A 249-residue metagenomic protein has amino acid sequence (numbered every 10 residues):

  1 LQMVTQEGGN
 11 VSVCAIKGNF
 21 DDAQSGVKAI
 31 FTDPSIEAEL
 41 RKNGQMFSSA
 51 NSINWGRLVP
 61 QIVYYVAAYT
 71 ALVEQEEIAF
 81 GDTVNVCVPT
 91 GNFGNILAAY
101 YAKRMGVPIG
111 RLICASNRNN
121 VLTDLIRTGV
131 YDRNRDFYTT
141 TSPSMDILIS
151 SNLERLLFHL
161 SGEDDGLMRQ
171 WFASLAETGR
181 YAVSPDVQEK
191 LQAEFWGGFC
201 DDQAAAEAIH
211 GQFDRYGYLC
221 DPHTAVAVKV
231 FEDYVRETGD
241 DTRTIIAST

Functional and structural regions predicted by a protein language model:
L1-T249: PLP-dependent amino-acid enzyme catalytic core
